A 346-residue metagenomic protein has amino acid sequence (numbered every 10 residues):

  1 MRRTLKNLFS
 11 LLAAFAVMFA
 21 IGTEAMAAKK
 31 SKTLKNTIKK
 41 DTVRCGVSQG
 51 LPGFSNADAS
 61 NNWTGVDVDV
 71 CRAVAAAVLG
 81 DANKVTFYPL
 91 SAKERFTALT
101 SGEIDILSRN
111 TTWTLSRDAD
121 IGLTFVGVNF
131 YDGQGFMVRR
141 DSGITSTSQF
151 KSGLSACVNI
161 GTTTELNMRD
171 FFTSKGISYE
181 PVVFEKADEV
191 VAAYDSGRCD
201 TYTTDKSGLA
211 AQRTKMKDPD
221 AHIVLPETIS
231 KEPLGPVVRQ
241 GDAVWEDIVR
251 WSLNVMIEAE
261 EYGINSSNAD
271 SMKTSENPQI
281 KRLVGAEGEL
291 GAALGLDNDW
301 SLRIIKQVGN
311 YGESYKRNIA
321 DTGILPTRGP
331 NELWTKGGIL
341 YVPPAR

Functional and structural regions predicted by a protein language model:
M1-L12: Bacterial N-terminal signal peptides that target proteins for export
F9, F15-M26: C-terminal segment of classical bacterial N-terminal signal peptides
A28, D69-R72, A76-V78, R140-I144 (+6 more regions): Extended ligand-binding regions for polar small-molecule ligands
K30-S108, L296, Y311, G337: Extracytoplasmic small-molecule ligand-binding "clamshell" domains of the periplasmic binding protein/Venus flytrap
K30-S31, V85-T97, T145, P181-S196: Short helix-initiation/N-cap motifs at beta->coil->alpha
I38-K39, A75-G80, T100-I104, D141 (+7 more regions): Sec-exported extracytoplasmic/periplasmic mature domains
R44-G53, W63-V78, T112, D132-E189: Bilobed "Venus flytrap"/periplasmic-binding protein-like clamshell domains and structurally analogous long
R72, A76, G80, K84-F150 (+3 more regions): Acidic, polar ligand-binding/catalytic clefts
